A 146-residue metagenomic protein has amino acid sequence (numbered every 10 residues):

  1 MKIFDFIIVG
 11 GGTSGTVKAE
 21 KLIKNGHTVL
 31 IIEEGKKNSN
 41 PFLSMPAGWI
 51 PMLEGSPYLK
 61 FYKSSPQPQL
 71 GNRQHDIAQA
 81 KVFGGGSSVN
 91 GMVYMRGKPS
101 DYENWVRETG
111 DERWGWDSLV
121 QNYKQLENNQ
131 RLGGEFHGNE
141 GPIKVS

Functional and structural regions predicted by a protein language model:
M1-I3: A short, basic/flexible loop-to-alpha-helix module at the beginning of a structural domain
D5-I31: N-terminal Rossmann-like FAD-binding beta1-loop-alpha1 element of flavoenzymes
G11, I32-G35, A80, M92: Active-site-proximal beta-strand/loop segments in catalytic clefts of secreted hydrolases
G12-V17, K37, V82, G86-S88: Gly/Ser/Thr-rich beta-alpha loop segments that engage phosphate groups in nucleotides
G15, N25, L43, Y94-M95: Residue-level detector of alpha-helical segments with a strong bias toward transmembrane helices and their helix-loop
L22, N40, M92: Active-site-proximal flexible loops/turns
N25-H27, E34-F83, E112-N122: N-terminal FAD cofactor-binding segment of flavoenzymes
D76-S146: Rossmann-like flavin
